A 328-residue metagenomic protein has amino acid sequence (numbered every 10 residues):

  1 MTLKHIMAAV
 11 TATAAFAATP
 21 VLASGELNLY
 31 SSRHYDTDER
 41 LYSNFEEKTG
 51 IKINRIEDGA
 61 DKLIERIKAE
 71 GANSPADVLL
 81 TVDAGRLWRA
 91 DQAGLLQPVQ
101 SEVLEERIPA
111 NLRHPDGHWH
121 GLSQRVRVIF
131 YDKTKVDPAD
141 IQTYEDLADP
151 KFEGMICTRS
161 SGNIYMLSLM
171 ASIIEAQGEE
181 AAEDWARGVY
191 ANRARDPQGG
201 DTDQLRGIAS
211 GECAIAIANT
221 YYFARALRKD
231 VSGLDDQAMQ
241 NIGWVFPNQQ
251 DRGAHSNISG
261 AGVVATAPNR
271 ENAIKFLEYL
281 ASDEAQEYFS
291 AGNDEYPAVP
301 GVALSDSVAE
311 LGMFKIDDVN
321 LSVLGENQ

Functional and structural regions predicted by a protein language model:
A15-P20: N-terminal signal peptide c-region/cleavage motif recognized by signal peptidases
S24-W88: Early extracytoplasmic/lumenal segment of secretory-pathway proteins
Y30-R33, P115-D116, Y131-K133, A139 (+3 more regions): Short beta-strand->loop
S74-L79, Q97-I129, E145, I156-C157: A structural signal for short loop-to-beta-strand junctions that line the ligand-binding cleft of periplasmic/secreted
L87-L95, H114-Q142, M170-A171, S256-A261: Periplasmic solute-binding protein
T134-Q142, I174-E183, A267-A273: Short helix-loop capping/hinge motifs at secondary-structure junctions, enriched in acidic/polar residues
Y165, S172, A176-P247: Ligand-binding pocket segment of bilobal, Venus flytrap-like solute-binding proteins
S259-D318: Mature extracytoplasmic/periplasmic domains
